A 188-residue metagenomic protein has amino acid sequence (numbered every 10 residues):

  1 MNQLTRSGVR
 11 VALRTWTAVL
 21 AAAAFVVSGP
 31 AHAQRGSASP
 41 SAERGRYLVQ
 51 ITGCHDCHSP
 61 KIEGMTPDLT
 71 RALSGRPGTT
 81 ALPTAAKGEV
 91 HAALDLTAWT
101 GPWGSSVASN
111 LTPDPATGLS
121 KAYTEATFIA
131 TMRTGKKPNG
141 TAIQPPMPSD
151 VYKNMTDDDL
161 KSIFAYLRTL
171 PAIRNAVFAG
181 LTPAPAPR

Functional and structural regions predicted by a protein language model:
M1-L13: N-terminal secretory signal peptides that target proteins for export/translocation
R14-S28: Bacterial N-terminal signal peptides
A31-Q50, E63-M65, T117: Electrostatic cytochrome c docking/interface patches
G45, I51-K61, F128, I163 (+1 more regions): The canonical Cys-X-X-Cys-His
T66-L73: Short cysteine/histidine-rich zinc-coordinating motifs and their immediately flanking basic loops
L73-T127, D150-L160: Electron-transfer interface patches adjacent to heme c in soluble/periplasmic c-type cytochromes and di-/multiheme
A122-P138, S149-F178: C-terminal capping alpha-helices of c-type cytochrome domains
G180-R188: Short amphipathic alpha-helical linker/capping segments at the junctions of internal repeats and modular domains
